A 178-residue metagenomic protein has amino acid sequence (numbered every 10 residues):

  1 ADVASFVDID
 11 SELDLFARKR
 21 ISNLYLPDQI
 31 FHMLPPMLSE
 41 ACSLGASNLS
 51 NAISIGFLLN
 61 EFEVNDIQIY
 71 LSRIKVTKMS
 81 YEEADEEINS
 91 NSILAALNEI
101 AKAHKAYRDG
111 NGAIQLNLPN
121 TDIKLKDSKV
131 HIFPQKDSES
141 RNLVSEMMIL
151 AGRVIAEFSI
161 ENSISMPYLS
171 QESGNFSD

Functional and structural regions predicted by a protein language model:
A1-D178: Electropositive polyanion-binding surfaces
